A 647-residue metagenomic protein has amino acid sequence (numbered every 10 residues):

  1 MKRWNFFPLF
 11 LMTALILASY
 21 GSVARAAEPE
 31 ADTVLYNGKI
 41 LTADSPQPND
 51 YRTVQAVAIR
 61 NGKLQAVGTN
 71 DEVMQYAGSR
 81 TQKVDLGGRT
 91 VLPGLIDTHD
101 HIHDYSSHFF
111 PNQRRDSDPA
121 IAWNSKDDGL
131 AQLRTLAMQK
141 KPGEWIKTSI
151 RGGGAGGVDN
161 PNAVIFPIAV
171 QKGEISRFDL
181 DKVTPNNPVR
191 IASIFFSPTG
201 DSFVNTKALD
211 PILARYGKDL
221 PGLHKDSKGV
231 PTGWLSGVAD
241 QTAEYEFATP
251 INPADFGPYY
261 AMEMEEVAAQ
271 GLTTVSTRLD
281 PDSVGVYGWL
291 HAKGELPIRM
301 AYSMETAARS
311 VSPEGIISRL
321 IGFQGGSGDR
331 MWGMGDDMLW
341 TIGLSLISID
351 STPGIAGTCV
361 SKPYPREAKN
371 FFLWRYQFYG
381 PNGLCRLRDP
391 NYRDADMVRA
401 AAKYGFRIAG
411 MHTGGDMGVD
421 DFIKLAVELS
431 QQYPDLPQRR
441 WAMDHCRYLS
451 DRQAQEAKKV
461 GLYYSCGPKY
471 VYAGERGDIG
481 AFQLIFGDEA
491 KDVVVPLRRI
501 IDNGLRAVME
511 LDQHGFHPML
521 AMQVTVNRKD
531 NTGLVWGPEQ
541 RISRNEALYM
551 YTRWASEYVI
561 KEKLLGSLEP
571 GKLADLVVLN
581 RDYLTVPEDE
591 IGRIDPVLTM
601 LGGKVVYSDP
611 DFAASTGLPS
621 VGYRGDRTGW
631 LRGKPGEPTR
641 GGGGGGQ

Functional and structural regions predicted by a protein language model:
W4-F6, Y20, A24-N70, M74-Y76 (+7 more regions): Active-site microenvironment of metallo-dependent hydrolases
P8-S19: Bacterial N-terminal signal peptides
E28-Y36, D44-G328, G333-G418, D435 (+5 more regions): Divalent metal-binding segments
H99, G461, D575: Active-site-proximal glycine-rich helix-loop-beta segment
Y105-S107, L213-R215, D420, L520 (+2 more regions): Short, function-defining helix-loop hinge/capping sites that tune catalysis or transport
S312-P313, S351-C359, A454-Q455, R476-G477 (+3 more regions): Short conserved micro-motifs at the rims of enzyme active sites and ligand-binding pockets
S348-P353, L462-Y472: Short, solvent-exposed beta-strand-terminating loops
R399-W441, H445-C446, D451, Q455-K458 (+3 more regions): His/Asp/Glu-enriched, well-ordered alpha-helical/loop segment that forms or immediately abuts the divalent-metal
